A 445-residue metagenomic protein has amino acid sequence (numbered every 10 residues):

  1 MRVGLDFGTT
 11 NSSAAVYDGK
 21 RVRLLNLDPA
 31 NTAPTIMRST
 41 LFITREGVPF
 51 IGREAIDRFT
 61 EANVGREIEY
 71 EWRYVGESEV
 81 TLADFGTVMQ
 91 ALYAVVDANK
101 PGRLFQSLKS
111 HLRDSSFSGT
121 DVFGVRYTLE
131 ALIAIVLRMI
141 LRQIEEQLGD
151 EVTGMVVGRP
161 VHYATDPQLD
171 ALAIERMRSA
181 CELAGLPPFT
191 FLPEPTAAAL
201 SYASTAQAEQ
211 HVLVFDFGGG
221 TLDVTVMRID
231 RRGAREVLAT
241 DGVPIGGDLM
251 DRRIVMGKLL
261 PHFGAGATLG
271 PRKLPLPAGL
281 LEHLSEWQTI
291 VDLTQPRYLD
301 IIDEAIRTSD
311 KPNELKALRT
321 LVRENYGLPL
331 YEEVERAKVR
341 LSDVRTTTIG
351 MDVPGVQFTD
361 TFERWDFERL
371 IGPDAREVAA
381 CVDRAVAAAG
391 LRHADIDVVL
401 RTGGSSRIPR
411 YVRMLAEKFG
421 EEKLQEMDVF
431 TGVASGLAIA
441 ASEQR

Functional and structural regions predicted by a protein language model:
M1-L24, N31, V80, T87-V214 (+2 more regions): Nucleotide/phosphate-binding catalytic cleft detector across ATP-hydrolyzing and phosphate-transferring enzymes
M1-S118, G246-H283: Early-domain small/polar-rich strand-loop-helix modules and first-structured segments of the mature chain
L5-N11, V214-D223, D230, G246-D248 (+2 more regions): A short acidic Gly-Thr/Ser loop motif
P34, T40-I43, F50-I56, A62-G65 (+1 more regions): Phosphate-binding glycine-rich/basic clefts of nucleotide- and phosphate-handling proteins, predominantly
I140-M155, A379-D397: Phosphate/pyrophosphate-binding loops at sites that engage ATP/ADP/AMP, CoA/4′-phosphopantetheine, polyphosphate
R159-P160, V399-S405: Glycine-rich beta-strand-to-loop/alpha-helix junction loops that act as flexible
A184-L192, A394, V412-I439: Conserved phosphate-binding/catalytic loops in two-lobed NTP-binding clefts
E377, C381-A394, R407-E422: ATP-binding/phosphotransfer module of carbohydrate and carboxylate kinases, centering on a glycine-rich
